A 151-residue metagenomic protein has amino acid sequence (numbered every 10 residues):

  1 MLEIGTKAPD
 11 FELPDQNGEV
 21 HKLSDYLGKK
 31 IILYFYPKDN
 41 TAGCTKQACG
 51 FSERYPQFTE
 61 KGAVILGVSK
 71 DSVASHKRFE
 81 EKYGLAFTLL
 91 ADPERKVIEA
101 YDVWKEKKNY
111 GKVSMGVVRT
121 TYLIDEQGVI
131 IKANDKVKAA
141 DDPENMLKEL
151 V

Functional and structural regions predicted by a protein language model:
M1-V151: Chalcogenol-based redox active-site neighborhoods
